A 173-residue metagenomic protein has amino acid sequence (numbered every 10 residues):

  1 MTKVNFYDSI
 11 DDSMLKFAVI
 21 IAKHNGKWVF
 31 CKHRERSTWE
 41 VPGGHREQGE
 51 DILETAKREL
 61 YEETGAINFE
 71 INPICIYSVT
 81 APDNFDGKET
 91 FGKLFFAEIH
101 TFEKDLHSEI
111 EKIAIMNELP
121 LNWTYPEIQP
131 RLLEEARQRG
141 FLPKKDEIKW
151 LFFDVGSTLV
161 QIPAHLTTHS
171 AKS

Functional and structural regions predicted by a protein language model:
M1-V19: Acidic, metal-coordinating catalytic segment for phosphate/diphosphate chemistry, firing primarily on the Nudix
A22, L94-E98, I115: Short, well-ordered beta-strand micro-motif
K23-E62: Conserved Nudix-box catalytic region and its N-terminal flanking loop in Nudix hydrolases and closely related
W28-V29, T101-L106: Short helix-loop capping/hinge motifs at secondary-structure junctions, enriched in acidic/polar residues
I67-I76: A short coil-to-beta-strand element that immediately follows conserved catalytic motifs
Y77-E103: Active-site-adjacent beta-strand/loop module that shapes the phosphate/pyrophosphate-binding cleft
K104-R139: NUDIX/MutT-family hydrolases
P143-S173: Active-site neighborhood of HAD-like aspartate-dependent phosphohydrolases
